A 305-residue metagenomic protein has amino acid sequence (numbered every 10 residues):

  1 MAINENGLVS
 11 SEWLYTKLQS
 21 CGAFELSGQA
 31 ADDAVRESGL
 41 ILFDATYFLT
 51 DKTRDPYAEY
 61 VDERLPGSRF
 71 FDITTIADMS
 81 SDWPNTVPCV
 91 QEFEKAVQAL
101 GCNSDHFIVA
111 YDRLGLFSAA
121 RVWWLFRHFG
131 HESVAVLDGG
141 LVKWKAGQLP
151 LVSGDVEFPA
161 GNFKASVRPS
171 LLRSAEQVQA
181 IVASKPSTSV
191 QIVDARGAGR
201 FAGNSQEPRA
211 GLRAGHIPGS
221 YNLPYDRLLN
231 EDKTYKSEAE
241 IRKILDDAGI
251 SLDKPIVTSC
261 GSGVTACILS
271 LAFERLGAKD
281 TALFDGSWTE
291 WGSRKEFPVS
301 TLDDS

Functional and structural regions predicted by a protein language model:
M1-S305: Cytosolic catalytic domains that perform sulfur/thiol-centered chemistry
